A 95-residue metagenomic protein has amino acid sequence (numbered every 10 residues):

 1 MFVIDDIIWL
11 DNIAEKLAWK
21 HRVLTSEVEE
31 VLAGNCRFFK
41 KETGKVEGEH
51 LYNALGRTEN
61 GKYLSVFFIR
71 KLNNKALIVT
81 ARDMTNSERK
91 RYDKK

Functional and structural regions predicted by a protein language model:
M1-K95: Ribonuclease/tRNase effector modules and their secretory precursors
